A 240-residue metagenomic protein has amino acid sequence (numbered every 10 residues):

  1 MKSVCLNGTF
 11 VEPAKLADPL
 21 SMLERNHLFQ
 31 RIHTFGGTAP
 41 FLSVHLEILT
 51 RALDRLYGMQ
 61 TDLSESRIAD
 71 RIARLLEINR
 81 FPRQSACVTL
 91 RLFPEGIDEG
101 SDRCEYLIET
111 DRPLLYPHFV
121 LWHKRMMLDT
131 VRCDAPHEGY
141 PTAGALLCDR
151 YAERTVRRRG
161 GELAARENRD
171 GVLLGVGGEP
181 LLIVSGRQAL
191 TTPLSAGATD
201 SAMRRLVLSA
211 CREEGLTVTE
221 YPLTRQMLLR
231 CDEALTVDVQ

Functional and structural regions predicted by a protein language model:
M1-R74, E95-Q240: Helix-start/capping segments and mature chain N-termini
F81-L92: Ordered, amphipathic secondary-structure segments that act as subunit-interaction surfaces in large macromolecular
